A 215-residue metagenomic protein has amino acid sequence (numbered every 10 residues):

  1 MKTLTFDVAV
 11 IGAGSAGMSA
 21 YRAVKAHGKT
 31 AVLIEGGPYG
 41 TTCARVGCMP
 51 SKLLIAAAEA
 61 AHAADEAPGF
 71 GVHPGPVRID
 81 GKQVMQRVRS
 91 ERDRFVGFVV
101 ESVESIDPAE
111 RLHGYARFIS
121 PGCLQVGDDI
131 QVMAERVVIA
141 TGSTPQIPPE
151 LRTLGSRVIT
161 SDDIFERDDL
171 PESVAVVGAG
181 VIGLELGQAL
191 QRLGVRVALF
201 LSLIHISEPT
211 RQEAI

Functional and structural regions predicted by a protein language model:
K2-G14, E172-V177: Beta1/beta-strand and adjacent pyrophosphate-binding region of the FAD-binding site in flavoprotein oxidoreductases
T3-F6, R22-K29, I34-L170, L203 (+1 more regions): Glycine-rich flavin
V8-V32, E185-Q191: N-terminal Rossmann-like FAD-binding beta1-loop-alpha1 element of flavoenzymes
A13, G36, A179, S202: Cofactor-binding loop segments of dinucleotide-utilizing enzymes, especially the Rossmann-like FAD- and NAD(P)+-binding
S19, I147-P149, E185-L186, I215: Glycine/Thr-rich phosphate-binding loops of Rossmann-like dinucleotide-binding domains
D169-L199: Rossmann-like NAD(P)H-binding beta-loop-alpha module
L201-I215: Residue-level detector of conserved catalytic or cofactor/ligand-binding positions in enzyme active sites
